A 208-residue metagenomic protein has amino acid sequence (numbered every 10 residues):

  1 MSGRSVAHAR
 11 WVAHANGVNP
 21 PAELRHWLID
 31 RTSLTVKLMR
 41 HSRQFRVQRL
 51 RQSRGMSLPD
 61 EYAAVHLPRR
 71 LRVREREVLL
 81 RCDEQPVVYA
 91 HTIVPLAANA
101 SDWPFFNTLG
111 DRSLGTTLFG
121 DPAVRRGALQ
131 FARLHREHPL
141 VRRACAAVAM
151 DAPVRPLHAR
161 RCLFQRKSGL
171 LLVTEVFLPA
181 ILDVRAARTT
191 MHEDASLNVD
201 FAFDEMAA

Functional and structural regions predicted by a protein language model:
M1-R160, Q165-A208: N-terminal domain-onset segments
